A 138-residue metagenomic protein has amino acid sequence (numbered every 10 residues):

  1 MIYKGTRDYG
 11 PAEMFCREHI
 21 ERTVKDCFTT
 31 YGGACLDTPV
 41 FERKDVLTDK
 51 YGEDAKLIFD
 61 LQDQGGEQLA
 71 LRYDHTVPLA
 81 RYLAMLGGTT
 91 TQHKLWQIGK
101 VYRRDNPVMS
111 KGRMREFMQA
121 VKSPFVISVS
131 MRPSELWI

Functional and structural regions predicted by a protein language model:
M1-I138: TRNA-recognition modules of translation machinery and tRNA-sensing kinases, especially anticodon-binding
